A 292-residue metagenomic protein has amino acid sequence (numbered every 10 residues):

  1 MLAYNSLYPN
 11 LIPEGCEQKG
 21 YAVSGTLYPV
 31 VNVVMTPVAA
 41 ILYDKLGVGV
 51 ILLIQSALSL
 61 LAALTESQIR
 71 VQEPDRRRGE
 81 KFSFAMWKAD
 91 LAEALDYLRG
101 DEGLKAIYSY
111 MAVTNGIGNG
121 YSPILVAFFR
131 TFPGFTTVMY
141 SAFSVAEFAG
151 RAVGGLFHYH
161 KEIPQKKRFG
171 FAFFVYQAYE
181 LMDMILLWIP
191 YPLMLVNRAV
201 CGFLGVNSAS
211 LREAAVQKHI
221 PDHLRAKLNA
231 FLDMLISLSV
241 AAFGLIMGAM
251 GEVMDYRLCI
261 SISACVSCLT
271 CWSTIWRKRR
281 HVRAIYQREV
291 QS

Functional and structural regions predicted by a protein language model:
M1-Y43, L58-S59, A106, M111-P123 (+3 more regions): Substrate-agnostic recognition of the 12-TM MFS/MFS-like secondary transporter fold
N10, L52, S56-F82, W276-E289: Helix-loop junctions on the cytosolic side of multi-pass membrane transporters, especially the intracellular loop
Y21, G25, R78-D90, H223: Coil-to-alpha-helix initiation sites in intrinsically disordered, low-complexity, charged segments
A39, Y43, A62-E66, R70 (+5 more regions): Structural signal for membrane-spanning alpha-helices in multi-pass inner-membrane proteins, emphasizing helix cores
K45-L52, A92-A152: A single, central transmembrane helix in multi-pass transporters
G47, L52, R130-S292: C-terminal transmembrane bundle of multi-pass solute transporters/carriers
F82-S83, L95-D101, L186-L187, K218: Helix-boundary and loop/linker segments of multi-pass membrane transporters
A85-Y97, P190, T274: Short hydrophobic helices that act as membrane-entry/anchoring signals
